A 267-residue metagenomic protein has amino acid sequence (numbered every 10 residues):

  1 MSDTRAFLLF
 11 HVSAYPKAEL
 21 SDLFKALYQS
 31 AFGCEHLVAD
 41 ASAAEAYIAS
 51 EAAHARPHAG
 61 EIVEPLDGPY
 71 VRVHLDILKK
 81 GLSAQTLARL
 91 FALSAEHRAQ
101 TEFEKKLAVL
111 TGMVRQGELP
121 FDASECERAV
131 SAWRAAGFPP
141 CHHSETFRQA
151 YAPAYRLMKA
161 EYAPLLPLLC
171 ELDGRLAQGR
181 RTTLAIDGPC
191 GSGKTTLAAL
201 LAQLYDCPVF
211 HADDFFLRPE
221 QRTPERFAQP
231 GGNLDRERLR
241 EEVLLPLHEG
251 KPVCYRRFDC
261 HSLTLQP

Functional and structural regions predicted by a protein language model:
M1-F147: Long, basic/Gly/Ser/Thr-rich N-terminal segments that mediate initial subcellular attachment or targeting
Y151-L176: N-terminal pre-Walker A segment at the start of P-loop NTPase domains
T183-A185: Short hydrophobic/aromatic beta-strand immediately N-terminal to the Walker A/P-loop
P189: P-loop (Walker A) phosphate-binding loop of NTP-binding proteins
K194: Conserved lysine of the Walker
L197: Hydrophobic positions on the alpha1 helix immediately C-terminal to the Walker A/P-loop
L200, L204: Active-site signature of alpha/beta-hydrolase-fold catalytic machinery across serine- and Asp/Cys-nucleophile hydrolases
P208-H211, F216-Q266: Conserved nucleotide-sensing/catalytic segment adjacent to the nucleotide-binding pocket in NTP-handling enzymes
